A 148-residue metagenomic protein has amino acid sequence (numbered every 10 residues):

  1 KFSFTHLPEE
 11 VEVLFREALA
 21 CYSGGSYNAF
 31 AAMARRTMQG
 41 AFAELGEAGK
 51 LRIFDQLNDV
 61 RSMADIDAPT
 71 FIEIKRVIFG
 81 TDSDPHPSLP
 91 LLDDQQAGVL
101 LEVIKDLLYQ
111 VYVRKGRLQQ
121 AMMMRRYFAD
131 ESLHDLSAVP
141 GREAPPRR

Functional and structural regions predicted by a protein language model:
K1-Y27, S137-R148: Charged alpha-helical initiation segments
F15, R35-M38, L57, R61 (+2 more regions): Generic structural concept
Y22, A34-R35, A41: Inward-facing hydrophobic residues that define packing positions of alpha-helical scaffold repeats
S23-G24, M63, P87: Charged, alpha-helical scaffolding/interaction elements associated with membrane systems
G24-Y27, E47-K50, P90, D94: Alpha-helix boundary/capping and short turn/kink residues
A43-D82: Short, charged amphipathic alpha-helical segments flanked by flexible coils
I72-F79, S83-R148: Charge-enriched, short contiguous segments at helix-coil
